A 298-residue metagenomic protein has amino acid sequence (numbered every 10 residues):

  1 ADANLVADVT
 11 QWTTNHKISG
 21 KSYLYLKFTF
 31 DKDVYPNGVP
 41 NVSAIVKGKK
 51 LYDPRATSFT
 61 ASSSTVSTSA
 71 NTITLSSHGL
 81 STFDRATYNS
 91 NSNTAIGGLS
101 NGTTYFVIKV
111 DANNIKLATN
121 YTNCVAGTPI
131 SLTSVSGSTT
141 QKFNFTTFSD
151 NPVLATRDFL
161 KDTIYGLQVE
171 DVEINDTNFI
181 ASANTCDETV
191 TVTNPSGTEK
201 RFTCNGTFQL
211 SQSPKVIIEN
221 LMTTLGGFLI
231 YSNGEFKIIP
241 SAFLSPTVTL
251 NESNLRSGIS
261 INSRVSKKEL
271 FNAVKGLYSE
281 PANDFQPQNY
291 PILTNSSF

Functional and structural regions predicted by a protein language model:
A1-S58, N144-T223, S232, D284-Q286: Polar, S/T/G-rich
L26, A44-V46, S69-S76, L117 (+1 more regions): Generic recognition of long tandem-repeat/solenoid scaffolds
T29, K47-K49, S76, V110 (+5 more regions): Structured loops at beta-to-helix junctions and adjacent beta-edge loops in soluble globular domains
T57-F145: Small/polar beta-strand repeat architecture
T57-V66, V190, P291-F298: Short beta-strand/loop turn elements enriched in aromatics
T103, D111, S232-G234, N272: Residues that flank catalytic or metal-binding motifs in active/ligand-binding sites
N205-G206, I218, I239-F298: Surface-exposed, non-catalytic interaction/assembly patches
L221-I239, S245-V248: Hydrophobic or amphipathic alpha-helical targeting/insertion segments
